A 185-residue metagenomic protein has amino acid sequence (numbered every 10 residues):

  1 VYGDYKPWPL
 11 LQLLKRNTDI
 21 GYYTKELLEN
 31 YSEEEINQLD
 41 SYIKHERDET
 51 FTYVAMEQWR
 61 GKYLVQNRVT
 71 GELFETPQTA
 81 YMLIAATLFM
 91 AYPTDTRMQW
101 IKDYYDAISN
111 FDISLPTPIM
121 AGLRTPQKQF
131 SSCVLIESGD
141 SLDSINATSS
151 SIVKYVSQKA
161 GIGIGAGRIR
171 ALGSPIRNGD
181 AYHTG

Functional and structural regions predicted by a protein language model:
V1-G185: Extended catalytic cores of very large enzyme megasubunits
